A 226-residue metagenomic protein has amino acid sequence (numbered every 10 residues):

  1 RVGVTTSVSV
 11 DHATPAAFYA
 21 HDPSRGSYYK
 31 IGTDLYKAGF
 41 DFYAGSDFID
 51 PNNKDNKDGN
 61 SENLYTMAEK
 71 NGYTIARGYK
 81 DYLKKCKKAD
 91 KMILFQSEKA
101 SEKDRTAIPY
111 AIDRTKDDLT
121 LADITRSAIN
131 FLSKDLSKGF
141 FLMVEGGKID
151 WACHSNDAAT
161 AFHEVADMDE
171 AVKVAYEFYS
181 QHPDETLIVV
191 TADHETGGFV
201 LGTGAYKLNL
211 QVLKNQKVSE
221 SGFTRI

Functional and structural regions predicted by a protein language model:
R1: Active-site-adjacent structural elements in enzyme catalytic domains
S7-I226: A post-motif C-terminal structural segment
